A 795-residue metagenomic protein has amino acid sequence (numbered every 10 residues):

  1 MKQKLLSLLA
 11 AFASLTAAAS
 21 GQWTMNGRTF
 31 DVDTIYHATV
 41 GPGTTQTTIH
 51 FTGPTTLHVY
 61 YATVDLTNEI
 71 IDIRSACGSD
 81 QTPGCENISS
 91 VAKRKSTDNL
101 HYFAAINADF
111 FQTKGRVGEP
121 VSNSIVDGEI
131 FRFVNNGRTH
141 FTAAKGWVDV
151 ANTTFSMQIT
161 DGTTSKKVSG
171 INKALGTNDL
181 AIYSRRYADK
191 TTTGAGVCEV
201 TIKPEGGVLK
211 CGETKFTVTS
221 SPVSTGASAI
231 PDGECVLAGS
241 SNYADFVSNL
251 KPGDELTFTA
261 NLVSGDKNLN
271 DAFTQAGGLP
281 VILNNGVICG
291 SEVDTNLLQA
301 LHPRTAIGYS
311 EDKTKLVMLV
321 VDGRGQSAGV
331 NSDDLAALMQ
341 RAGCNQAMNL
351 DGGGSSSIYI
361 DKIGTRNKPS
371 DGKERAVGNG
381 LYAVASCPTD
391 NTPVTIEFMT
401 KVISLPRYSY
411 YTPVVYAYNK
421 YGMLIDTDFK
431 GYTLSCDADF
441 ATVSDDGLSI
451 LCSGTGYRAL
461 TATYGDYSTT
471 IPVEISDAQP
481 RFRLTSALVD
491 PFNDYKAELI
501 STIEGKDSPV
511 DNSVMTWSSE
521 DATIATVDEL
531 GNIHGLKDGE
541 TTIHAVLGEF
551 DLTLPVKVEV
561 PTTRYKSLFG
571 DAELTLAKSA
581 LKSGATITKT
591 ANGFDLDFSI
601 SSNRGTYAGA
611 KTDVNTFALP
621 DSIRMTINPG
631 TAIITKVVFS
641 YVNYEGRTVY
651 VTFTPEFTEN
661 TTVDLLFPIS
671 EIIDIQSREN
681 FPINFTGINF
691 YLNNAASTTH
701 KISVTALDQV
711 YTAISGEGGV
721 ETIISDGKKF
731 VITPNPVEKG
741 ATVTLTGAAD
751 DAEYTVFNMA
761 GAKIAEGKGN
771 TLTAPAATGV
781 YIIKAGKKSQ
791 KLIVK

Functional and structural regions predicted by a protein language model:
G21-V236: Zymogen propeptides
T113-A143, Q275, L279-C344, S357-T392 (+1 more regions): Conserved, well-ordered active-site substructure
P388-Y565: Extracytoplasmic soluble-region selector
E559-S583: Extracellular carbohydrate-recognition regions
A585-T606: Short carbohydrate-recognition loop motifs
I600-Q676: Extracellular ligand-binding interfaces
I623-M625, D664-V710: Extracellular beta-strand ligand-recognition surfaces/modules
I723-K795: C-terminal outer-membrane/trafficking sorting elements
